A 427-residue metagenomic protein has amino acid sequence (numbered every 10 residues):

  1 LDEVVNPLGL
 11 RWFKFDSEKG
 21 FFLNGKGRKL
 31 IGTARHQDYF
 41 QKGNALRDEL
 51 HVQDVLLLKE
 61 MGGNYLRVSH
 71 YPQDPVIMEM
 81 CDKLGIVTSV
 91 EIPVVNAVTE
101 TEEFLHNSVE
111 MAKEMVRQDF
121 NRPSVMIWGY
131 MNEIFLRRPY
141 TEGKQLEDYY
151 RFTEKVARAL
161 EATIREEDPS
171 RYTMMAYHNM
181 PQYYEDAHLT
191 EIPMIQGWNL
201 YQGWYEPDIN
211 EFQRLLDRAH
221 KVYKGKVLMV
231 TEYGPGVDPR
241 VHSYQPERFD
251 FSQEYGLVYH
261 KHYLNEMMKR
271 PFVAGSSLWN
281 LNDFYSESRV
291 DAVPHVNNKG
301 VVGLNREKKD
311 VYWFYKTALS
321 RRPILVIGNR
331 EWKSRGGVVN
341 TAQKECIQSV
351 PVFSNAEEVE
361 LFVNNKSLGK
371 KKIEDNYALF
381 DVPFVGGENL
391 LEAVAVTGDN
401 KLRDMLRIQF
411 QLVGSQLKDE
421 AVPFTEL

Functional and structural regions predicted by a protein language model:
D2-L368, K372, D381-F384, L390-L402 (+1 more regions): Extended substrate-binding grooves/exosites of carbohydrate-active enzymes
A393, D404-L427: Non-catalytic C-terminal accessory domains or segments of carbohydrate-active enzymes
